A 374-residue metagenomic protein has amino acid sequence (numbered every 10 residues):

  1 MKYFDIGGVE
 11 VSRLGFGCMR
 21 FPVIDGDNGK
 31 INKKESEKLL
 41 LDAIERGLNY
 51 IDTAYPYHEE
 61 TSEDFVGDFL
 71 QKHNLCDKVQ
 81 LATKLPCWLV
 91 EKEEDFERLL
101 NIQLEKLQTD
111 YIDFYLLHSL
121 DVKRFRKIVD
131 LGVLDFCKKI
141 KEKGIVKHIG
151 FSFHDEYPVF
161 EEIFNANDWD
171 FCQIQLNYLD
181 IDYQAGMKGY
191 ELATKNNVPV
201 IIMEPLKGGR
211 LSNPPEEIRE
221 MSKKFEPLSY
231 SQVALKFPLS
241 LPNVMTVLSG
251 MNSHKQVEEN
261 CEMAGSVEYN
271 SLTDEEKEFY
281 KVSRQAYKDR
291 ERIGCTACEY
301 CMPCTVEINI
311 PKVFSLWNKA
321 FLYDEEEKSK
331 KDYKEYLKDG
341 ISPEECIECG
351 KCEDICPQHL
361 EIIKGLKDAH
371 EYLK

Functional and structural regions predicted by a protein language model:
M1-V79, E142: N-terminal binding-site loop/beta-alpha segment at the start of enzyme catalytic domains that lines or forms
K2, E35-L39, S62-L70, L99-Q103 (+7 more regions): A general structural detector for well-ordered alpha-helical segments in enzyme core domains, enriched
Y3, V11-G15, N49-Y50, K78-K84 (+5 more regions): Structural preference for beta-strand elements that scaffold enzyme active sites
G17, A54-Y57, Y115-H118, S152 (+3 more regions): Conserved residues at the C-terminal ends of beta-strands
I24, W88-L206, P214-R219, F225-E226 (+1 more regions): Glycine/proline-rich, positively charged, aromatic-decorated active-site loop/lid region on the catalytic face
E37, I44, L48-N49, K188-K374: Structured C-terminal cap/extension of enzyme domains
D42, R46, K106-L107, N167 (+1 more regions): Structural motif
Y57, H73-E93, H118: Structural motif corresponding to the early beta-alpha repeats
